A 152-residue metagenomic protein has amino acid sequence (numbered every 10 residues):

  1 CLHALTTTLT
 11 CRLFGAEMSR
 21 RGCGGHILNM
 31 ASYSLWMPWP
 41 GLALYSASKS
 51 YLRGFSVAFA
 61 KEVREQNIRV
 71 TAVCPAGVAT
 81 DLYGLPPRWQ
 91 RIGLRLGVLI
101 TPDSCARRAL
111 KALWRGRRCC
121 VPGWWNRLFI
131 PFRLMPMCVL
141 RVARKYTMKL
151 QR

Functional and structural regions predicted by a protein language model:
T8, Y45: Catalytic tyrosine of NAD(P)H-dependent dehydrogenase/reductases that use a Tyr as the general acid/base
C11, S48: Active-site helix of classical SDR
E17, R21, M37, A58-I68: Active-site-adjacent segment of SDR/Rossmann-fold oxidoreductases
S32: Residue(s) in the substrate-gating loop at a strand-loop-helix junction that position the organic substrate next
W39-A43: Active-site loop immediately N-terminal to the catalytic Tyr-X3-Lys motif of short-chain dehydrogenase/reductase
A60-W124: SDR active-site lid
G116-L150: A transmembrane-helix-recognition feature enriched in membrane-embedded lipid enzymes and envelope glyco-/phospholipid
